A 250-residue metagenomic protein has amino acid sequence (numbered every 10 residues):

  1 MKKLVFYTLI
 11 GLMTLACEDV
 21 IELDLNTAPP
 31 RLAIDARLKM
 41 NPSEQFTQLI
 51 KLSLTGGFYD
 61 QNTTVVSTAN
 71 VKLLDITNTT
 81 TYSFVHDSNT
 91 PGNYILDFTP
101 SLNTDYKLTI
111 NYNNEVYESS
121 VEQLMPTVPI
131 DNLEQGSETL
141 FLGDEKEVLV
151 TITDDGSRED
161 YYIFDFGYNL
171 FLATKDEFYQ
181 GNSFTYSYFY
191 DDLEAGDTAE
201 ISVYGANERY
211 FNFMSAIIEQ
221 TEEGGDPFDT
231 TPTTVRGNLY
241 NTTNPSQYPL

Functional and structural regions predicted by a protein language model:
M1-N26: Bacterial Sec-dependent N-terminal signal peptides
E18-L250: A sequence/structural signal for flexible, mid-protein segments enriched in small/helix-disrupting residues
